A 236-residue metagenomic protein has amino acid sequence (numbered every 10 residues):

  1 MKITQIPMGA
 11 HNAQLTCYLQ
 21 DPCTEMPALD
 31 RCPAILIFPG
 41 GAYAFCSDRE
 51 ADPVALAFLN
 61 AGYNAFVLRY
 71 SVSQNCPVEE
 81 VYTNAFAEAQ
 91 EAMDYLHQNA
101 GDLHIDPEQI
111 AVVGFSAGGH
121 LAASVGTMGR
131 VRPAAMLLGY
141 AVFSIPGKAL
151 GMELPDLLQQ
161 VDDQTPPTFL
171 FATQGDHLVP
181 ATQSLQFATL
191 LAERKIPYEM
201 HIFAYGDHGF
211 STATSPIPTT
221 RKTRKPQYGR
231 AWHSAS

Functional and structural regions predicted by a protein language model:
M1-D30: N-terminal cap/lid segment of alpha/beta-hydrolase-fold proteins
R31-G40: Short beta-strand element of the alpha/beta-hydrolase
D48-F66: Short amphipathic alpha-helix adjacent to the substrate-entry channel of hydrolases
E80-D102, Y228-W232: Alpha/beta-hydrolase active-site loop
Q90-L157, D163: Primarily recognizes the serine-hydrolase "nucleophile elbow" in alpha/beta-hydrolase and SGNH/GDSL folds
Q164, L170-A172, D176: Short beta-strand/loop motif that positions the catalytic acidic residue of the alpha/beta-hydrolase fold
H177-Q186: Conserved alpha/beta-hydrolase "acid-adjacent" motif
I196-S236: C-terminal catalytic histidine-bearing segment of alpha/beta-hydrolase fold enzymes
